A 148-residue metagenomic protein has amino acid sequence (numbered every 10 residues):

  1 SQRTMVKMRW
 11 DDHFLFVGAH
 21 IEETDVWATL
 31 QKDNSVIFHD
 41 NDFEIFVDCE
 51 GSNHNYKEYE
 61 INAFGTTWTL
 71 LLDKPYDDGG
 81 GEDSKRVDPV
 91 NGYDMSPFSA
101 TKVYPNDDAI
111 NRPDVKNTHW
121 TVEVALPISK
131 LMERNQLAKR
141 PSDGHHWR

Functional and structural regions predicted by a protein language model:
S1-R148: Structural preference for beta-rich elements and adjacent junctions enriched in aromatics
